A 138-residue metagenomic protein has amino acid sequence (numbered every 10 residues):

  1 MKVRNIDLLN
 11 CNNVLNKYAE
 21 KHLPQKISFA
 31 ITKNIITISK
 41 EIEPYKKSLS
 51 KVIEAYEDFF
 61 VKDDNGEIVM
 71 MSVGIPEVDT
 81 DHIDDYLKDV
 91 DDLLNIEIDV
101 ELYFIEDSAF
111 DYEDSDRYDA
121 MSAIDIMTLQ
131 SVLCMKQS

Functional and structural regions predicted by a protein language model:
K2-F60: N-terminal interaction modules that seed assembly of large macromolecular complexes
K46-S138: Low-complexity intrinsically disordered segments
